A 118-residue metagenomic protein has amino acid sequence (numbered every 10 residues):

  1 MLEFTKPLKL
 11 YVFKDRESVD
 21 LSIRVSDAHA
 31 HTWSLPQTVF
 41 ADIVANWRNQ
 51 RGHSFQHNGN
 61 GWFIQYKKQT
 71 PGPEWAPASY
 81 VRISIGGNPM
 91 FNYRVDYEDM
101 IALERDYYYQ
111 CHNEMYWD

Functional and structural regions predicted by a protein language model:
M1-D118: Positively charged, low-complexity terminal tracts and the immediately adjacent first secondary-structure elements
